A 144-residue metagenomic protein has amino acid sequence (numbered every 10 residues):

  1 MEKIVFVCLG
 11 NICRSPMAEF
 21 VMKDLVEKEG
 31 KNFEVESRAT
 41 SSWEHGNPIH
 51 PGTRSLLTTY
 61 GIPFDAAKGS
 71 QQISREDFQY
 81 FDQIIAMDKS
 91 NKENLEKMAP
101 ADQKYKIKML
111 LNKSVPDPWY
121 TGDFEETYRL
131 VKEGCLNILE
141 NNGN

Functional and structural regions predicted by a protein language model:
M1-Q79, E140-N144: Conserved active-site segments centered on acidic
C8-N11, I85, V131: Hydrophobic structural packing positions in well-ordered secondary structure
S15, M87-D88: Replace "coordinates the UDP/GDP/TDP-sugar" with "coordinates nucleotide-activated sugar donors
Q83, S90-N144: Phosphate-binding/catalytic loops
